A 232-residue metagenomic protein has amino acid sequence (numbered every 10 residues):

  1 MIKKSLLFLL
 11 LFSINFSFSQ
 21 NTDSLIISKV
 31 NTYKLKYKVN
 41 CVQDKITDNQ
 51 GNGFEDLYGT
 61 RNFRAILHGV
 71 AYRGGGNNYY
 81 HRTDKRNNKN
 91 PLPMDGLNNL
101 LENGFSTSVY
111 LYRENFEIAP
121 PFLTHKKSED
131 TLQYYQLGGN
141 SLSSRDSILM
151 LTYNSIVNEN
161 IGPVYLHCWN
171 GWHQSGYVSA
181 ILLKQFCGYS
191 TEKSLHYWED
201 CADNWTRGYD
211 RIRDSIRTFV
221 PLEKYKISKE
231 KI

Functional and structural regions predicted by a protein language model:
K4-I14: Sec-dependent N-terminal signal peptides
N15-S19: Sec/Tat signal peptide C-region and signal peptidase I cleavage site
Q20-Y165, Y177-I232: Cys-dependent protein tyrosine phosphatase-like superfamily
C168: Short cysteine clusters
G171: Substrate/cofactor-recognition hotspot
